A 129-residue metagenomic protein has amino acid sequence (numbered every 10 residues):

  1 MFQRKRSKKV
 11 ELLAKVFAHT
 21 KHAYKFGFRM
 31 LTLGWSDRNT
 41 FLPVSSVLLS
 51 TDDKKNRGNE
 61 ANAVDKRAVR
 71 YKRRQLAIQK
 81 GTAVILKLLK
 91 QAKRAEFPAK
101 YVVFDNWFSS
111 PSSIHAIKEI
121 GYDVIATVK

Functional and structural regions predicted by a protein language model:
M1-V102, S109-K129: Conserved, well-structured functional cores that handle cations and Mg-NTP chemistry
